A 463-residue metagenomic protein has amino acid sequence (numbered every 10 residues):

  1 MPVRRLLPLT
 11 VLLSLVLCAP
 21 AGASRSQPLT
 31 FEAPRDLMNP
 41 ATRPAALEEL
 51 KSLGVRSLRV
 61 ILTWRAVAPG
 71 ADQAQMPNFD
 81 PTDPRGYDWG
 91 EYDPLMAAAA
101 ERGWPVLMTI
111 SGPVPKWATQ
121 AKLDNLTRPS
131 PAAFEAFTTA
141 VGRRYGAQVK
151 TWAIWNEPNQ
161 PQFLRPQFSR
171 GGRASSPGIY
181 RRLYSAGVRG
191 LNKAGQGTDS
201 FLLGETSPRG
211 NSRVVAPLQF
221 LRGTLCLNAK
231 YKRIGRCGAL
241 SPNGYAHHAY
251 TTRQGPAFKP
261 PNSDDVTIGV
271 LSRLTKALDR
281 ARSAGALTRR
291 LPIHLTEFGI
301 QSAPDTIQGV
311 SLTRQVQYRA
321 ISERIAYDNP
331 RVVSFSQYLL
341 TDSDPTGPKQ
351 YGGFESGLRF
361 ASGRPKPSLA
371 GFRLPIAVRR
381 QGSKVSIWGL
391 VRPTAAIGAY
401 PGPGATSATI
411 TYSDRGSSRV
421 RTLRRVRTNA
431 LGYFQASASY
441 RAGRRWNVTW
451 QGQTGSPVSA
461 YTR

Functional and structural regions predicted by a protein language model:
P8-C18: Bacterial N-terminal signal peptides
A23-S57, I61-T63: Boundary/entry segment of secreted carbohydrate-active catalytic domains
F31, L58, A99, V141 (+7 more regions): Conserved, mostly hydrophobic/aromatic
P40-P44, E48, P131, E135 (+1 more regions): Noncatalytic carbohydrate-binding groove/subsite architecture in carbohydrate-active enzymes
L53-V214, T252: Substrate-binding cleft and catalytic face of glycoside hydrolase catalytic domains, especially the flexible beta-alpha
Q75-P77, R144, A153, P158 (+6 more regions): Aromatic-rich peripheral "rim/lid" segments of glycoside hydrolase catalytic domains that contact and position glycan
R421-L431: Short, acidic Ser/Thr/Gly-rich low-complexity loop/linker segments typical of extracellular and cell-surface proteins
G432-A436: Short strand-edge motifs at loop-to-beta-strand transitions and within beta-strands of extracellular beta-rich domains
